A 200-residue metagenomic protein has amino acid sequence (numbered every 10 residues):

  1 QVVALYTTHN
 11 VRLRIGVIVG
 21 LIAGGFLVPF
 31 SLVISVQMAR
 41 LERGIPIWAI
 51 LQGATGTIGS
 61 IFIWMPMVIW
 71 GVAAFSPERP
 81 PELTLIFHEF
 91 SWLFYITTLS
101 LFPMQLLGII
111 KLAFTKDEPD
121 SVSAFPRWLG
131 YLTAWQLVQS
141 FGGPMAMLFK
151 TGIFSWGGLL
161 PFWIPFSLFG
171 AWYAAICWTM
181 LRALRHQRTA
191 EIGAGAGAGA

Functional and structural regions predicted by a protein language model:
Q1-A200: Hydrophobic, aromatic-enriched alpha-helical segments typical of multi-pass transmembrane helices
